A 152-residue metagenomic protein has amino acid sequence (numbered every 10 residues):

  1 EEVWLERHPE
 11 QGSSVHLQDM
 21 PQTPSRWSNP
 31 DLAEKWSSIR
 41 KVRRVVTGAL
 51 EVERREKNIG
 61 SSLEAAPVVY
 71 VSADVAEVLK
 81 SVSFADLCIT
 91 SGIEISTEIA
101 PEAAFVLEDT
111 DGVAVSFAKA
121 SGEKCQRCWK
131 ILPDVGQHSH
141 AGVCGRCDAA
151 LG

Functional and structural regions predicted by a protein language model:
E1-A49, E53-E77, E94-S96, P101-S116 (+2 more regions): Acidic, turn-prone loop/beta-hairpin segments
P9, F84-I89, D148-A150: C-terminal, active-site-flanking charged/polar segments
S83-I99: A glycine-rich helix N-cap at a beta->alpha junction
A120-E123, S139: Flanking scaffold residues of small Cys/His-coordinated metal-binding clusters
C125-C128, C144-C147: Short cysteine-rich clusters marking metal-coordination/redox-active sites
L132-V135, D148-L151: Cys/His-rich microdomains that often coordinate metals
D134-G142: Short linker/helix segments within small regulatory modules
